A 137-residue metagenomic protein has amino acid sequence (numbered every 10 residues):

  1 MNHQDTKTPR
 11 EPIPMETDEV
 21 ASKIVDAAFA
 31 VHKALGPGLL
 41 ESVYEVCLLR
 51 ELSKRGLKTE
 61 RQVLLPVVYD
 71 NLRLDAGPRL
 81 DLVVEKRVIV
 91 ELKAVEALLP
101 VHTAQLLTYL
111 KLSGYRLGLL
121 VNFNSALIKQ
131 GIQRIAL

Functional and structural regions predicted by a protein language model:
N2-I13: Short, low-complexity, charge-dense intrinsically disordered segments
P14-K33: Short, hydrophobic/aliphatic alpha-helical segments
T17-S22, P37-E41, E45, L49: Nuclease catalytic cores
G36, T59, L80-L98, Y109: Conserved catalytic cores of phosphodiester-cleaving nucleases, focusing on short active-site segments
C47, K54, E60, D75-R79 (+2 more regions): Short connector loops at helix/strand junctions that flank enzyme active sites, especially segments positioning acidic
S53-D70: A short acidic/basic microdomain associated with nuclease active sites
Y69-R73, I128-K129: Acidic pyrophosphate-coordinating catalytic loop
K93-L137: Nucleic-acid nuclease catalytic cores
